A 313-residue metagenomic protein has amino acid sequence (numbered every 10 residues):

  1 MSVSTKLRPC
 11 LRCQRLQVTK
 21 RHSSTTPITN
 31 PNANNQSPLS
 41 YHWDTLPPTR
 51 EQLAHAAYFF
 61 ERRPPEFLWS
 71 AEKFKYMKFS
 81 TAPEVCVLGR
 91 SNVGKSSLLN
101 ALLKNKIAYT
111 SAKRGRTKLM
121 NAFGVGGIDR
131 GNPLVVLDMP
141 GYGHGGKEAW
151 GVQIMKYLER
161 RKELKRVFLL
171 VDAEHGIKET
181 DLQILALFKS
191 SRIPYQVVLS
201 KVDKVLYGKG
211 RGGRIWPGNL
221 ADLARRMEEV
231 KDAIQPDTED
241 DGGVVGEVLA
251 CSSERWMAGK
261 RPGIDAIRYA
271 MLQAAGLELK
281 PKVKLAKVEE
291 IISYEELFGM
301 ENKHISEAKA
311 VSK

Functional and structural regions predicted by a protein language model:
V3-H144, A266, L272, G276-P281 (+1 more regions): Conserved G1/Walker A P-loop phosphate-binding module
R62-F74, K201-V283: Canonical P-loop GTPase G-domain recognition
K75, K106-I107, H144-G145, K178 (+2 more regions): Conserved protein kinase catalytic core
K75-A82, R116-A122, G126, L137-R166 (+1 more regions): Switch II of P-loop NTPase G domains
V85-V93, N100, N121-G127, L164-R166 (+5 more regions): Structured catalytic cores of enzymes that bind and process phosphorylated ligands/cofactors
V87, V136-D138, L169-L170, E247-S252: Extended hydrophobic secondary-structure segments that form protein cores and membrane-embedded regions
G131, V152-V245: Conserved C-terminal guanine-recognition region of P-loop GTPase G domains, centered on the G4
V288-I292: Extended, charged low-complexity segments that frequently continue into or abut oligomerization scaffolds
